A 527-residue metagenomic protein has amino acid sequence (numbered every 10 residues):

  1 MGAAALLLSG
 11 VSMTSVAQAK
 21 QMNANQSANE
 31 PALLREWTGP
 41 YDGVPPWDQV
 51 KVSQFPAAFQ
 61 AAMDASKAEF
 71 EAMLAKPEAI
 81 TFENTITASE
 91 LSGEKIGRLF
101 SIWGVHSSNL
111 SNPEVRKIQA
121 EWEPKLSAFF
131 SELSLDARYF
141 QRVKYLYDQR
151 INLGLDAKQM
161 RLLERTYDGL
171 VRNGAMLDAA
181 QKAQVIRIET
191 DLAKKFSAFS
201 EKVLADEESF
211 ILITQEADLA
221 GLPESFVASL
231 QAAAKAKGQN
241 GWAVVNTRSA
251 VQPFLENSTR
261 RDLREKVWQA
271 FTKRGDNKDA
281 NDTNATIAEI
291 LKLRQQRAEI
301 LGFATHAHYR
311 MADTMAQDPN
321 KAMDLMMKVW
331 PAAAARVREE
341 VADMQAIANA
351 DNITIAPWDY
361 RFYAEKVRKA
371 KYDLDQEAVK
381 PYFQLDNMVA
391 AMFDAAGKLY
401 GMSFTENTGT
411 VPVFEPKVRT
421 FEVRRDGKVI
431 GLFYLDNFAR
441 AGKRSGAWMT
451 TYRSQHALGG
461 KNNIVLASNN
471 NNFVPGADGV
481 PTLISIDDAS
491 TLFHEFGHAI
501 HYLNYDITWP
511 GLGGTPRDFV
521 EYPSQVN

Functional and structural regions predicted by a protein language model:
L8-A24: Signal peptide processing junction and immediate N-terminal pro/mature segment of secreted/exported proteins
K20-E224, S229-L230: N-terminal helix-rich structural modules
G39-Q54, W103-W122, Y145-R187, V245-A285 (+3 more regions): Short His/Asp/Glu-rich catalytic/ion-coordination signatures at enzyme active sites or charged loops
L162, K194, E201, A205-V245 (+2 more regions): Active-site-proximal, well-structured secondary-structure segments within enzyme catalytic domains
Q295, G302, L483-L503, S524: Active-site recognition of the HExxH zinc-binding catalytic motif
L466-V474, P481-T482, T491: Polar, glycine-rich mid-to-C-terminal structural blocks that act as macromolecule-binding/assembly scaffolds
Y505-N527: Acidic/histidine-rich catalytic neighborhood
